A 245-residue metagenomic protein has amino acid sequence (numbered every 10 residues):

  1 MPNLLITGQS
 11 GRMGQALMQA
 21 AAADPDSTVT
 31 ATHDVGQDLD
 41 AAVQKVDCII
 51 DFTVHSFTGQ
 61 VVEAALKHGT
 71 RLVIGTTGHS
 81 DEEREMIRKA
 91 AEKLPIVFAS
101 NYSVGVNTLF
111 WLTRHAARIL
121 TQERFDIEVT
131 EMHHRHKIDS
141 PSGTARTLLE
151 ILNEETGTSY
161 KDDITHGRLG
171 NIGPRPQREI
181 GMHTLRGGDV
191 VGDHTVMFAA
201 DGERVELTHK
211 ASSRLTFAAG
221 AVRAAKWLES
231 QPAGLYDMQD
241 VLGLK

Functional and structural regions predicted by a protein language model:
N3, T7, R12-V43, T121-K245: C-terminal substrate-binding/catalytic lobe of Rossmann-fold NAD(P)-dependent oxidoreductases
T7, F52-T53, G75-T76, A99 (+1 more regions): Structural motif
V35-Q37, T77-S80, Y102: Short, acidic/turn-prone active-site loops that include or flank metal/cofactor- and phosphate-binding residues
A42-C48, F52-G75, D81-M86: Rossmann-fold NAD(P) dinucleotide-binding segment
D47-I50, K89-K93, R114-A117, A145-L148: Short, hinge-like loop/turn segments at secondary-structure boundaries
E63, T76-F98, N107, W111-H115: Rossmann-fold NAD(P)-binding glycine/threonine-rich loop
R71, M86-S103, L120, F125-D126: Rossmann-fold dehydrogenase core element
